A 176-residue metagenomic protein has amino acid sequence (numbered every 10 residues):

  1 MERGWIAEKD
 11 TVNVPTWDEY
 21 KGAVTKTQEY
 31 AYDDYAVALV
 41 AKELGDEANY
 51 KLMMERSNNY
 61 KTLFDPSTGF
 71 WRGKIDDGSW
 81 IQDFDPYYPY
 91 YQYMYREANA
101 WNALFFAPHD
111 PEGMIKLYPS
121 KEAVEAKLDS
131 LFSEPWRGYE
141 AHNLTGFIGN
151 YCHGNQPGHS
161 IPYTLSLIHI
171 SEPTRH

Functional and structural regions predicted by a protein language model:
M1-Y60, F64, F70: Active-site cavity-forming subdomains of large catalytic enzyme subunits
A7, Q82, E97, I168-I170: Intrinsically disordered, low-complexity regions enriched in small/polar residues
V24, A31, F105, C152-N155 (+1 more regions): Short, well-ordered coil↔helix boundary/capping segments
A38, K42-G158: Catalytic cores of carbohydrate-active enzymes
A41, T164-L165: Hydrophobic side-chain positions on well-ordered alpha-helices, corresponding to helix-helix packing/interface faces
S166-H176: Residue-level detector of conserved catalytic or cofactor/ligand-binding positions in enzyme active sites
